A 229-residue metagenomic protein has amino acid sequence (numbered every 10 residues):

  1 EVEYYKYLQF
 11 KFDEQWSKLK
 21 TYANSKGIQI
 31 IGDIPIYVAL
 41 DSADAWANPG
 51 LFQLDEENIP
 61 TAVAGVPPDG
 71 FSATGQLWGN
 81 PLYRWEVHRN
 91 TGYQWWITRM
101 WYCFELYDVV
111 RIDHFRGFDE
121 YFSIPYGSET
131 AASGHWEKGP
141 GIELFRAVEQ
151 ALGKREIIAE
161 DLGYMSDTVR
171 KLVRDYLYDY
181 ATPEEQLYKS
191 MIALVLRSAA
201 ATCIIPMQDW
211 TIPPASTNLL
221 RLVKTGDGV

Functional and structural regions predicted by a protein language model:
E1-D13, V38-V229: Alpha-amylase-like alpha-glycosidases and glucanotransferases acting on alpha-linked glucans and related
F10-Y37: Conserved, well-ordered alpha-helix/loop/beta-strand core segments that scaffold catalytic motifs
